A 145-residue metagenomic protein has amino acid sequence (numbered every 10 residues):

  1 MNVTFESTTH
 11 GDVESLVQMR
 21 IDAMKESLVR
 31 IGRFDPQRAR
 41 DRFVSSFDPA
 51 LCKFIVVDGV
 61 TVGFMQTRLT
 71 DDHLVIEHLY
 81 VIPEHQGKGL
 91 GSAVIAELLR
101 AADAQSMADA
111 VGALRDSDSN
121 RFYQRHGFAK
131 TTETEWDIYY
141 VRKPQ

Functional and structural regions predicted by a protein language model:
V3-Q18: A short beta-loop-alpha structural element at the N-terminal edge of CoA-dependent acyl/N-acetyltransferase catalytic
I21-R42: Conserved GNAT-fold acetyl-CoA-binding loop/helix
V44-F54, G63: A short helix-loop-beta-strand connector motif used in the catalytic cores of GNAT acetyltransferases and, in some
V60-R68, V75-Y80: Conserved beta-strand in the GNAT
H73, A102-R115: Conserved GNAT acetyl-CoA-binding A-motif
V81, G87-R100, R125: Conserved acetyl-CoA-binding loop-helix of GNAT-fold acetyltransferases
S92, R115-Y139: Conserved active-site alpha-helix within GNAT-family acetyltransferase domains
